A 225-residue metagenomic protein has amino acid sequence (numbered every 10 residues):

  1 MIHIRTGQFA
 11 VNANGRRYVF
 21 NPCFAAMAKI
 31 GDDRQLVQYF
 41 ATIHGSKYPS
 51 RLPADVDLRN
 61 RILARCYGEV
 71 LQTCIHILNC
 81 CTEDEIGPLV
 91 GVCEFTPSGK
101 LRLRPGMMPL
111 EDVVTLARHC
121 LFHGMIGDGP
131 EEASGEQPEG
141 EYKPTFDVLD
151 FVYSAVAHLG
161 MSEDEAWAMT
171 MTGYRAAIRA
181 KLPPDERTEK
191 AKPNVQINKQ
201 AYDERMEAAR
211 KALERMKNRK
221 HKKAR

Functional and structural regions predicted by a protein language model:
M1-A54, R61, R65-G68, Q72-T188: An amphipathic, hydrophobic-aromatic interaction surface with interspersed Lys/Arg that forms lipid/phosphate-bearing
S162, W167-R225: Accessory, usually C-terminal, subdomains that scaffold auxiliary metal cofactors
